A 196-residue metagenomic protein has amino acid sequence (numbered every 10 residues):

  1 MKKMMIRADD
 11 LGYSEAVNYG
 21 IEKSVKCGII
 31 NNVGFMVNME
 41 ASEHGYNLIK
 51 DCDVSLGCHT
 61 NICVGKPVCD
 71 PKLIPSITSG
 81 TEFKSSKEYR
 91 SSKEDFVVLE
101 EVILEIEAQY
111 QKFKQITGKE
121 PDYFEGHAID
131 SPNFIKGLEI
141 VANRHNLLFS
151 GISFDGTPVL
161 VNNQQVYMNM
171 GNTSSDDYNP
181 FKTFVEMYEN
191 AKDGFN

Functional and structural regions predicted by a protein language model:
K2-G65: Active-site beta->alpha N-cap acidic-glycine motif
K3-S14, S91-I103: Active-site mouth loops of central-metabolism enzymes
M4-D9, N31-F35, L56-C58, D122-F124 (+3 more regions): Hydrophobic faces of well-ordered beta-strands that scaffold small-molecule active sites in alpha/beta enzyme cores
S14-E22, V102-K112: Short, acidic/polar
I21-C27, E43-S55, K72-T81, K114-T117 (+2 more regions): Acidic (Asp/Glu)-rich catalytic clusters
S55-I62, S79-S85, N196: Non-cysteine beta-strand/loop elements that form the S-adenosyl-L-methionine
P67-V97: Active-site gating loops and adjacent loop-to-helix segments of metal-dependent hydrolytic enzymes
E107-Y167, G171-K182, E189: Catalytic domains of cell-wall/extracellular-matrix polysaccharide-remodeling enzymes, centered on de-N-acetylation
